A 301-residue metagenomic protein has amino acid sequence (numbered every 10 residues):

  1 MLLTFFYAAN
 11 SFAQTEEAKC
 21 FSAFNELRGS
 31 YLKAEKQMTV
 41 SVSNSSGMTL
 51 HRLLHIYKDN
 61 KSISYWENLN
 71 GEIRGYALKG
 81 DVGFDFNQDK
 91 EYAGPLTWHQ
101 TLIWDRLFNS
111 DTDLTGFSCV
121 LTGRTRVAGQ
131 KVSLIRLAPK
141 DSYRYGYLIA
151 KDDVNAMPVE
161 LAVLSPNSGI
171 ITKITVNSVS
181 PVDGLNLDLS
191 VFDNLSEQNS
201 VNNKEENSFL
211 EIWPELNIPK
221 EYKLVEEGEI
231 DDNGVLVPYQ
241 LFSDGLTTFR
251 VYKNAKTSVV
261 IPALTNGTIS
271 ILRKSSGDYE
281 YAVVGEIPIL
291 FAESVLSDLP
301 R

Functional and structural regions predicted by a protein language model:
F5-K61, L69-E72, L114, R124 (+1 more regions): N-terminal leader/targeting segments and the immediate start of mature chains
S30-K33, H55-S64, Y76-V82, Q130 (+4 more regions): Short, solvent-exposed coil/turn segments at beta-strand boundaries
L32-Q37, N60-Y65, G129-R136, M157-E160 (+2 more regions): Short, hydrophobic/aromatic-rich segments at coil-to-beta transitions
S43, T49-D105, E160, S165-T175 (+1 more regions): An acidic-aromatic
M48-R52, S142-Y147, V159, I171-K173 (+2 more regions): Short, surface-exposed coil-to-beta transition loops
D89-R144, D153: Short N-terminal edge-element motif at the start of the domain
A128-S196: Gly/Pro-enriched, hydrophobic low-complexity segments that function as extracytoplasmic propeptides/linkers
N194-G277, L290: Short, solvent-exposed recognition patches
